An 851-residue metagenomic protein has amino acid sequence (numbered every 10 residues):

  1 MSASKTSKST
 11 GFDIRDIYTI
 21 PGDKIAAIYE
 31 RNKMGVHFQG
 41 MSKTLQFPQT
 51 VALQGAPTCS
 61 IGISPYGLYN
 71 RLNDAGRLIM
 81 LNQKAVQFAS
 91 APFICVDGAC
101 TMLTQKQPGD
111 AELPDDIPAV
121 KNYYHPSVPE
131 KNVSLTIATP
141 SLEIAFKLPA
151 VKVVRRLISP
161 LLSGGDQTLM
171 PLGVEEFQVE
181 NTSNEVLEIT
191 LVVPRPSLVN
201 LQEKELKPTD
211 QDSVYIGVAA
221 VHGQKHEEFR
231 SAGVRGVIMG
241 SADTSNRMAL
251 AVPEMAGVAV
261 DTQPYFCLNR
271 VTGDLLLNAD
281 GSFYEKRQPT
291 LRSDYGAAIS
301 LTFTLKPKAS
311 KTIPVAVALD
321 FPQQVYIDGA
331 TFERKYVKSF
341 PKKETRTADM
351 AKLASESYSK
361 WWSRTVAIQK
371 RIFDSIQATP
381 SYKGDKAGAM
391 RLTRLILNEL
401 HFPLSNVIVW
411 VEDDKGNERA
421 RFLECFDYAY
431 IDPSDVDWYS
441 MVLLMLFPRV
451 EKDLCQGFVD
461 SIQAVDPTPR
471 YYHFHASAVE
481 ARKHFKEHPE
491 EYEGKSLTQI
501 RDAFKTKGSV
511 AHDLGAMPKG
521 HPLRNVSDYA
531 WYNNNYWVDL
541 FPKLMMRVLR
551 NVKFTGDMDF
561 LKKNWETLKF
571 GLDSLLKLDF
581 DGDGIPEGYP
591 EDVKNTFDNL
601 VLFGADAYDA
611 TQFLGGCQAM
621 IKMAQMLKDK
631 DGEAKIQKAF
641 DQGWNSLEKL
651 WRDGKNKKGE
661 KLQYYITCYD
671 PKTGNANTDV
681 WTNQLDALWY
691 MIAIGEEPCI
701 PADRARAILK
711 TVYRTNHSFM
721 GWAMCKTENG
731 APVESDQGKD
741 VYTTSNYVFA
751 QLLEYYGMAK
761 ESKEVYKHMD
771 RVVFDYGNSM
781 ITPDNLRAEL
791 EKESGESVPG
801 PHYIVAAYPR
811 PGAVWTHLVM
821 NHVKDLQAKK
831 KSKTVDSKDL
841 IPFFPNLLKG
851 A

Functional and structural regions predicted by a protein language model:
S2-P114: Beta-strand-rich N-terminal accessory domains
A3-H37, L148, V153, S159-L172 (+4 more regions): Acidic/polar, glycine-enriched structural segments that form the non-catalytic walls/loops of the carbohydrate-binding
I94-G98, N181, F340-T365, F426-I585 (+6 more regions): Aromatic-rich carbohydrate-recognition surfaces in CAZymes
L103, P108-D110, D115-P126, P140-F146 (+3 more regions): Extracellular-facing/secreted segment signature in eukaryotic proteins
D166-T168, G173-E176, G233, Q263 (+8 more regions): The feature captures the catalytic groove of carbohydrate-active enzymes
N181-L187, R195-E203, V315, L319-V325 (+13 more regions): A generic secondary-structure signal for well-formed alpha-helical elements
T379-N398, W410-D414, K562-E566, D573 (+4 more regions): Large, well-folded core regions of big proteins
D432-Q463, F541-K543, K562, E566 (+8 more regions): Active-site core of glycosidic bond-cleaving carbohydrate-active enzymes
